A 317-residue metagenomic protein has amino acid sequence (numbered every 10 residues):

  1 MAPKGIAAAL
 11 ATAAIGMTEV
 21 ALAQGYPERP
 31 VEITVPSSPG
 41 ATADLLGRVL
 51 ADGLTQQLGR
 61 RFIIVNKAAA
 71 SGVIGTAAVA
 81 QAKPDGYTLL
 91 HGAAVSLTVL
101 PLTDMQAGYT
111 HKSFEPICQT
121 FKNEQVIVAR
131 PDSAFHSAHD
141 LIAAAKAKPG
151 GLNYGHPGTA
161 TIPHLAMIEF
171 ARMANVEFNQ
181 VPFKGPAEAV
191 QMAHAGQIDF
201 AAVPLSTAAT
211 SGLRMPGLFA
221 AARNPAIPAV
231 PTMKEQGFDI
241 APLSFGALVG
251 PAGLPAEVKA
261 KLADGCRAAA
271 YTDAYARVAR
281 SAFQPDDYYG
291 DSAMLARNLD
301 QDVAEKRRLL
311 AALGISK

Functional and structural regions predicted by a protein language model:
M1-A7: N-terminal export leaders
A7-A13: Sec-dependent N-terminal signal peptides
G16-V20: N-terminal signal peptide c-region/cleavage motif recognized by signal peptidases
L22-S113, G151, P163, R172-A202 (+3 more regions): N-terminal (or domain-start) structured segment
E28-P30, R172-F178, E257-K317: An extracytoplasmic/periplasmic, membrane-proximal ligand-sensing/linker region
S38-G40, A94-V95, K122, R130-F135 (+5 more regions): Short coil/turn segments
A78-Y87, P101-K184, F245-A279: Hinge/capping helix and adjacent helix->loop/strand transition within the periplasmic-binding protein
T110, S206-A276, Q301-A304: C-terminal lobe and pocket-closing loops of periplasmic/extracytoplasmic Venus-flytrap solute-binding proteins
